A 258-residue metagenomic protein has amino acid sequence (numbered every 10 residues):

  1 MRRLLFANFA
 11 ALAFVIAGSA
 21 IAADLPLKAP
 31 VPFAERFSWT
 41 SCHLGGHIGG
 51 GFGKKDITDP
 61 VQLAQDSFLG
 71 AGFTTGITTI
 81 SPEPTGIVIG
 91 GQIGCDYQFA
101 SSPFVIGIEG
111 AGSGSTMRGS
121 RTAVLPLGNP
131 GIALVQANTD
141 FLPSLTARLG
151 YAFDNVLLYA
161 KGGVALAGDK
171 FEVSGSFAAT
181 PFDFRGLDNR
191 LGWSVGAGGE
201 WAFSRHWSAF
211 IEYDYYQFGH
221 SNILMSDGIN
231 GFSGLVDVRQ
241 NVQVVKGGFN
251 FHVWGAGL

Functional and structural regions predicted by a protein language model:
R2-L258: Gram-negative outer-membrane beta-barrel domains
